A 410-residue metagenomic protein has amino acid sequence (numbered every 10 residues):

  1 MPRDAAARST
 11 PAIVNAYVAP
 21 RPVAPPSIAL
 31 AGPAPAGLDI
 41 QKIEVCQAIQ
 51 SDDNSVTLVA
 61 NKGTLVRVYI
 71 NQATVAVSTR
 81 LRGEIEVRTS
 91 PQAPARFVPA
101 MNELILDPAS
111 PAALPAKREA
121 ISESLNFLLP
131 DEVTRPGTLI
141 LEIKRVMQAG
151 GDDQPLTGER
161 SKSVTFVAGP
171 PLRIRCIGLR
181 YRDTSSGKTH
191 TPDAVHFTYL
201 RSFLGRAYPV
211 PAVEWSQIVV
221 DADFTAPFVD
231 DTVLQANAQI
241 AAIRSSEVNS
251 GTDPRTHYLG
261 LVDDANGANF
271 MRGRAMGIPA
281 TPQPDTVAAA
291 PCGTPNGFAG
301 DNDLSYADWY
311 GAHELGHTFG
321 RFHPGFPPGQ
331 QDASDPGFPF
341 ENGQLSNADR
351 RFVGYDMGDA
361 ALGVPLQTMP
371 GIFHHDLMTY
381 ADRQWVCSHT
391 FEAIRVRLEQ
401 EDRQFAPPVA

Functional and structural regions predicted by a protein language model:
M1-V23, S27: Long, low-complexity repeat tracts used as extracellular stalks/passenger repeats and O-glycosylation platforms
Y17-Q50, R175: Boundary/junction segments of secreted and surface-exposed precursor proteins
P22-I28, G32-A34, V59-G63, Y69 (+5 more regions): Replace "(M1/M4/M9/M12/WLM)" with "(e.g., M1/M4/M8/M9/M12/M26/WLM)" and add "not limited to" to clarify scope
I40-R82: Contiguous beta-strand segments within globular domains
C46-A48, N71, E86-S90, K144-V146: Predominantly extracellular/luminal cell-surface or secreted proteins
V77-P99, R201-G205: Extended low-complexity, serine/threonine- and proline-enriched intrinsically disordered segments
F97, N102, L129-V133, F166-P336: Active-site-proximal segment of zinc-dependent metalloprotease catalytic domains
M101-P171: Extended acidic/polar, glycine-enriched regions that form or flank non-catalytic beta-rich accessory modules
